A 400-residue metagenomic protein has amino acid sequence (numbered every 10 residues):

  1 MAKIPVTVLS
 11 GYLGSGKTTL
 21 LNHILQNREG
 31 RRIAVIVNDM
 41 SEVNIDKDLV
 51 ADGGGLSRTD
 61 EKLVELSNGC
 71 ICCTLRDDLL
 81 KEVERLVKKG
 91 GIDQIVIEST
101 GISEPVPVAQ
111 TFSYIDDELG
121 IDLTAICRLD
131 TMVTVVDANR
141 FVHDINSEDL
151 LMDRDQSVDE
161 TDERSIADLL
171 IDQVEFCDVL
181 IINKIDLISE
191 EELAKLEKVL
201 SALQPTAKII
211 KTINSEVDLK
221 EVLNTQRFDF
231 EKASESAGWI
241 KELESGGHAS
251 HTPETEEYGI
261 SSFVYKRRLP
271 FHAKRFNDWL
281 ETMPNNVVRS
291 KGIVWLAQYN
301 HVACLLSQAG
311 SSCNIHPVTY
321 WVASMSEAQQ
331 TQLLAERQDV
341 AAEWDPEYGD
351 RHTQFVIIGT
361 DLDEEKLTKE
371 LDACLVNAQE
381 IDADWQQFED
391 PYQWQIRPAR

Functional and structural regions predicted by a protein language model:
A2, E42, F141, L150-Q354 (+2 more regions): C-terminal accessory "lid"/substrate-recognition subdomains
A2-D168: Nucleotide-state-sensitive switch-loop elements of NTP-binding domains
L367-K369: Edge beta-strands of jelly-roll/beta-sandwich modules across compartments, strongly enriched in secreted/luminal
